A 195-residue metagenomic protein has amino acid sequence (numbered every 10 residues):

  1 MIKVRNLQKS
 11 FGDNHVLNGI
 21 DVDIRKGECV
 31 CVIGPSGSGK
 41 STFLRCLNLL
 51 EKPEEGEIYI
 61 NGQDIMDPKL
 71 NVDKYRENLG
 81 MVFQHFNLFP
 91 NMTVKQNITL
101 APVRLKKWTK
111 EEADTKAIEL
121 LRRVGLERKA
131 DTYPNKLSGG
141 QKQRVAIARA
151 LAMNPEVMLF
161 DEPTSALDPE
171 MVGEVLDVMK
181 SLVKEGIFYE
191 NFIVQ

Functional and structural regions predicted by a protein language model:
M1-Q195: ABC family nucleotide-binding domain
